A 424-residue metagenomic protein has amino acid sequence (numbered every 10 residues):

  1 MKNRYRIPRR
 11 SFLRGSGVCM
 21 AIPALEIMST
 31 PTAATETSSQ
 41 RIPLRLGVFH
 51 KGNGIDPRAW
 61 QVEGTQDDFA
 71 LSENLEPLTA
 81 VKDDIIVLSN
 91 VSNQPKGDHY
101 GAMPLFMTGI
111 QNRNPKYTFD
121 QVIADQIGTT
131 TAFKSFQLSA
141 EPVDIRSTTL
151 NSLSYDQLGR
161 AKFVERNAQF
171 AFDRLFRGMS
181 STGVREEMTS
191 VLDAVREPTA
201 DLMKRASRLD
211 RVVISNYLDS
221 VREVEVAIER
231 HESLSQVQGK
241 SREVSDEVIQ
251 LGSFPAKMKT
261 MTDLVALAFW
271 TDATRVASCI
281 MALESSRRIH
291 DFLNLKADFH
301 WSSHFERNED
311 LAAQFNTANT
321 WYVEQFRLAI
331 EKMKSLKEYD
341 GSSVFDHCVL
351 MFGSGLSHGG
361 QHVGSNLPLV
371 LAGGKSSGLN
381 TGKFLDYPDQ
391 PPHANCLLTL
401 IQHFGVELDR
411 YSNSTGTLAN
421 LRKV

Functional and structural regions predicted by a protein language model:
M1-V424: Ligand-binding pockets and gating/stacking loops
